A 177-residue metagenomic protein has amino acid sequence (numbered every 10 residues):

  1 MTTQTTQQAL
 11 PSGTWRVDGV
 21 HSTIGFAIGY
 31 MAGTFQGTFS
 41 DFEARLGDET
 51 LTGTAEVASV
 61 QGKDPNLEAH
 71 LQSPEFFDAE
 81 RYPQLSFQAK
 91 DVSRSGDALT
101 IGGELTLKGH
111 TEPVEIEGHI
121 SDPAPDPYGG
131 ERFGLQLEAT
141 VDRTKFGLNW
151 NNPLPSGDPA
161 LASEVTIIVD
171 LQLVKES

Functional and structural regions predicted by a protein language model:
M1-S177: Low-complexity, acidic/polar, glycine-enriched regions of mature
